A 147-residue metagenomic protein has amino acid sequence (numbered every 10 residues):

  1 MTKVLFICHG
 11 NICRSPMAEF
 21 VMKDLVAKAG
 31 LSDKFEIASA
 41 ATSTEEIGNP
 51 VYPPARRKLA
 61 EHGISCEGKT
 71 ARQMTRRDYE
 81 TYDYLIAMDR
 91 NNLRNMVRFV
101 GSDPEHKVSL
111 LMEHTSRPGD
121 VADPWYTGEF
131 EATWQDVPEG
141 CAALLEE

Functional and structural regions predicted by a protein language model:
M1-T81, E146: Conserved active-site segments centered on acidic
S15, D89-R90: Helix N-cap/beta->alpha junction signal
Y84, R90-E147: Phosphate-binding/catalytic loops
